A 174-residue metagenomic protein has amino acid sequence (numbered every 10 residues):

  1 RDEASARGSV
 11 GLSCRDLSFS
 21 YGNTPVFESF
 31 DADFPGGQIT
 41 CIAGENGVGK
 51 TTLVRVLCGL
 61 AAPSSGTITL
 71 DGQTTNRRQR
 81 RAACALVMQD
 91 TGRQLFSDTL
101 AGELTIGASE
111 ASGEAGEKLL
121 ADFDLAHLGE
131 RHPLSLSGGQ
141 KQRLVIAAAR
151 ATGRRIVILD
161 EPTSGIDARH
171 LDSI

Functional and structural regions predicted by a protein language model:
L12, V26-S29: Conserved structural motif at the start of ABC-family nucleotide-binding domains
A43-E45: The feature captures the beta-strand-to-loop junction immediately N-terminal to the Walker
C58: Helix-to-loop junction immediately C-terminal to a conserved catalytic motif
G66-A82: Conserved ABC transporter NBD signature motif
G113-L128: Conserved ABC ATPase "signature" region
H132-L136, Q140: Conserved ABC ATPase signature
A149-R150: ABC ATPase C-loop
V157-E161: Catalytic Walker B motif of ABC-type/P-loop ATPase nucleotide-binding domains
